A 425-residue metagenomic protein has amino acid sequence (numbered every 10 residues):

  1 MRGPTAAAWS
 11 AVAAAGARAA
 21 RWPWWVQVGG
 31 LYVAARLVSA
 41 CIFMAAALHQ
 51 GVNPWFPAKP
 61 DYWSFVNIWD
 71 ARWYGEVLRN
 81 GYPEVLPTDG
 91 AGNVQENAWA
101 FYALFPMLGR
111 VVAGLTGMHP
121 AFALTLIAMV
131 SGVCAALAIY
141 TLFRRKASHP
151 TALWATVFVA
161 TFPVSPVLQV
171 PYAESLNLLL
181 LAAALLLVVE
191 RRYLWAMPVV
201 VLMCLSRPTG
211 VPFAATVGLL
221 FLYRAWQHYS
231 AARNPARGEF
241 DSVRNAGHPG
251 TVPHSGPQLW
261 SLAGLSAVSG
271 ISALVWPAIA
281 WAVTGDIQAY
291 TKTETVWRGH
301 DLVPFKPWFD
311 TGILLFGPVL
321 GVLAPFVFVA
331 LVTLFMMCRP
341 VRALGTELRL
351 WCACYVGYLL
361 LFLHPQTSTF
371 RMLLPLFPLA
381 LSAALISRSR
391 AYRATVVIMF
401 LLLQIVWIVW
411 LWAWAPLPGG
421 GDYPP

Functional and structural regions predicted by a protein language model:
A35-V52, A214-P340, L344-C352: Membrane-lumen/periplasm interface segments of specific transmembrane helices in polyprenyl phosphate-linked
W69-P87, A91-G117, P304-W308: Short hydrophobic/aromatic helix or loop-helix immediately within or flanking a transmembrane segment in polytopic
N93-W99, A103, M107, L115-C134 (+1 more regions): Loop-to-helix entry region of an early transmembrane alpha helix in multi-pass inner-membrane enzymes
V111, A123-K146, V332-M337: Transmembrane-helix motifs of polytopic, lipid-linked glycan transferases
H119-A123, I139-T161, L179, L350: Transmembrane-helix signature of polytopic, membrane-embedded enzymes that assemble or transfer cell-envelope glycans
A147, A184-W195, A225, S387: Membrane-interface transmembrane helices that cradle and orient dolichyl/undecaprenyl
A160, L181-L186, L194-F221, V268-I271 (+1 more regions): Membrane-interface alpha helices of multi-pass inner-membrane proteins
V170-L176, T369-F370: Short acidic/glycine- and proline-prone juxtamembrane loop motifs at membrane-interface regions of multi-pass membrane
